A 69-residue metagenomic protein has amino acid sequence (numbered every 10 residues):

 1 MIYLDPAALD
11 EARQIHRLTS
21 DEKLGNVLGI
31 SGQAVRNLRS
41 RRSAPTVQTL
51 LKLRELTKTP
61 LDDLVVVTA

Functional and structural regions predicted by a protein language model:
M1-R17, K23, D62: A short, Lys/Arg-rich alpha-helix, primarily the initiator
E11, N37, V66: DNA-binding alpha-helical recognition surfaces that contact promoter or target DNA
L18-N37: Short alpha-helical DNA-recognition segment
L18-S20, P45-Q48: Residue-level signal for the short linker/turn that defines the boundary of a DNA-recognition helix
Q48-D63: DNA major-groove recognition helix of helix-turn-helix/homeodomain DNA-binding modules
D63-A69: Short amphipathic recognition helices of helix-turn-helix/homeodomain-type DNA-binding modules
